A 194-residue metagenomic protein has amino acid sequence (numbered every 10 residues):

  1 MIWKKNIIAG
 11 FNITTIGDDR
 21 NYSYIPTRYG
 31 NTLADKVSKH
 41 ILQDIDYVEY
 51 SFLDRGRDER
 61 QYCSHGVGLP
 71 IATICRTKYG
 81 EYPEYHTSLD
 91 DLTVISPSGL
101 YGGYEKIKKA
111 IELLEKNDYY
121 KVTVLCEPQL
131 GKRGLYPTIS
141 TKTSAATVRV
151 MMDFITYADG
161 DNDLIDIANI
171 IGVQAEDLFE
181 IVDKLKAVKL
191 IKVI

Functional and structural regions predicted by a protein language model:
M1-D35, Y47-S64: Acidic/histidine-rich catalytic neighborhood of metal-dependent amide-processing enzymes
T14-R20, E81-D90, K132-R133, D161: Short acidic (Asp/Glu) and glycine-rich catalytic loops that position anionic groups and cofactors
L33-K36, R57, S98-K106, R149 (+2 more regions): Generic recognition of stable, solvent-exposed alpha-helical segments in well-folded globular domains
D35-S38, G68: Hydrophobic alpha-helical transmembrane segments of membrane proteins
H40-I45: Helical lid/core segments from catalytic subdomains that handle acyl or acyl-like groups
G56-D118, I165: Active-site-adjacent mobile loop/cap segments within catalytic or ligand-binding domains
L89, T93-T156, V182: Acidic, low-complexity/disordered tracts enriched in E/D and polar residues
A146-I194: Long, charge-rich, low-complexity alpha-helical segments
